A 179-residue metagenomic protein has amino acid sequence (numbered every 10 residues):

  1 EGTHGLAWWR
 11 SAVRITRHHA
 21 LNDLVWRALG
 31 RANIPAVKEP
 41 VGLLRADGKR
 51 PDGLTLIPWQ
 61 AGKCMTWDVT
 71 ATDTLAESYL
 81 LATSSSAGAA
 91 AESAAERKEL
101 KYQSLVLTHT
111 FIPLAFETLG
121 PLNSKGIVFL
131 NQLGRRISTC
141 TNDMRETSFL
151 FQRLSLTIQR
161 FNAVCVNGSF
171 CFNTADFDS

Functional and structural regions predicted by a protein language model:
E1-L21: Short Cys/His-based metal-binding microdomains
A12-V13, R27, R31, A36 (+3 more regions): Non-catalytic C-terminal interaction segments of nucleic acid-processing enzymes
L54: Phosphate-binding active sites in nucleotide-utilizing proteins
